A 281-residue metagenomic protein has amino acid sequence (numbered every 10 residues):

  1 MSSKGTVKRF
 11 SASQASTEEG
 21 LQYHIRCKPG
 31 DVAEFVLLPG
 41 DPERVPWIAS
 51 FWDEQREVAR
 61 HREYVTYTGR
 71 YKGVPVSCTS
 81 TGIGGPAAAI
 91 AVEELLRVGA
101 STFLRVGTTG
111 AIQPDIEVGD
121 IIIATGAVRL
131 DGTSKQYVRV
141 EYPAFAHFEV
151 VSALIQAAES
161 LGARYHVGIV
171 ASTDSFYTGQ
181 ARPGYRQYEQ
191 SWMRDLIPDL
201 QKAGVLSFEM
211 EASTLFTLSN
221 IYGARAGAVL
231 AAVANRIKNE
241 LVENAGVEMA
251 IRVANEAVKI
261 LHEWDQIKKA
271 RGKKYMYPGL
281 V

Functional and structural regions predicted by a protein language model:
S2-A153: Metabolite-binding pocket within alpha/beta catalytic cores that recognizes anionic/polar moieties
L37-L38, P42-V45, T81-A88, P143 (+7 more regions): Generic structural signal for well-ordered, non-membrane alpha-helical segments in soluble metabolic enzymes
Q55-R60, G162-I169, E263-Y275: Flexible, glycine/charged-enriched surface loops at secondary-structure junctions
S101-T102, L206, R225: Short acidic/polar active-site loop segments enriched in Thr and Asp
A144-G204: Active-site rim beta-loop-alpha module in soluble metabolic enzymes
A153-L161, L218, V253-I260, W264: Generic non-transmembrane alpha-helical segments
S213-N244: Zn-dependent metallopeptidase/amidohydrolase metal-coordination segment
N235-V281: His/Asp/Glu-rich mid-to-C-terminal helical/loop segments that flank catalytic regions of hydrolases
